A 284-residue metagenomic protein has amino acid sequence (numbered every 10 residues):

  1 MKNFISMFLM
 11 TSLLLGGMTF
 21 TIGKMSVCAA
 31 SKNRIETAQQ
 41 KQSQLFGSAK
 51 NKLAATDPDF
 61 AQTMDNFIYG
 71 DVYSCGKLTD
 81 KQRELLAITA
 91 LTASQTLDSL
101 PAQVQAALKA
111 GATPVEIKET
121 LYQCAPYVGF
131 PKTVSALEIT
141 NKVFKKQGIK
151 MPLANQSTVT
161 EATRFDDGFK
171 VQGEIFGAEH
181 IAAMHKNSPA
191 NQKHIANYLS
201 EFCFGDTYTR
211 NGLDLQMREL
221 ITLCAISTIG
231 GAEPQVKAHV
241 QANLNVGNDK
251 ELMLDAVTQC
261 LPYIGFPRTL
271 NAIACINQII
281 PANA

Functional and structural regions predicted by a protein language model:
K2-M25, A29: Classical Sec-dependent N-terminal signal peptides that target proteins to the secretory pathway
M25-D80, T133-L215, N245, P262 (+1 more regions): Acidic, glycine/proline-rich low-complexity segments that act as flexible tails and inter-domain linkers
N51-E116: Ordered, small/hydrophobic-rich secondary-structure cores
Q82-L91, L100, T120-L121, M217-S227 (+2 more regions): Short, structured motif recognition centered on aromatic/hydrophobic residues
L100-A106, T133, Q235-A242, N271-C275: Short, tandemly repeated low-complexity microdomains enriched for cysteine and small residues
P101-K150: Extended, hydrophobic interaction surfaces within ordered domains
E119-F130, A136, S157, N248-K250 (+2 more regions): C-terminal binding/interaction regions
D214-E251: Glycine/small-residue-rich hydrophobic helix-like segments
